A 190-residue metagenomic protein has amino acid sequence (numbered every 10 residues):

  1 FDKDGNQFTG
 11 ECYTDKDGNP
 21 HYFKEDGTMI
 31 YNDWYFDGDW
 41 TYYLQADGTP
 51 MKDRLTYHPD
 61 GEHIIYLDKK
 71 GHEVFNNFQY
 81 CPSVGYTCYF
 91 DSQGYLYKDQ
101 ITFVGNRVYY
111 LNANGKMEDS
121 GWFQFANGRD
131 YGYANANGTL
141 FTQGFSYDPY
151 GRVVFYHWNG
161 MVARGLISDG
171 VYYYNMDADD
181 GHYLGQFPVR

Functional and structural regions predicted by a protein language model:
D2-R190: Extracellular adhesion/carbohydrate-binding repeat motifs centered on closely spaced tryptophans
